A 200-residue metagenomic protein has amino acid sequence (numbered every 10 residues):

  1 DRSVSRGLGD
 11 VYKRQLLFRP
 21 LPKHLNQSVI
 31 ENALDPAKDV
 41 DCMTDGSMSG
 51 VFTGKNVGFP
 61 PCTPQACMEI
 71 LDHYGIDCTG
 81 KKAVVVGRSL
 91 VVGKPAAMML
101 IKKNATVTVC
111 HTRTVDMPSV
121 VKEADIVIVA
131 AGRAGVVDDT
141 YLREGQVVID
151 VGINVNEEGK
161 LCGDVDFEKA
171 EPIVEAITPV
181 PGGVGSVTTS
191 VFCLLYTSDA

Functional and structural regions predicted by a protein language model:
D1-Y12, D199-A200: Single conserved hydrophobic/aromatic residue that forms the stacking wall/gate of nucleotide- or nucleobase-binding
D10-K13, E123-D125: Short acidic/histidine-rich motifs immediately flanking catalytic phosphotransfer sites in two-component signaling
R14-K82: Anion-binding alpha/beta catalytic cores of soluble intermediary-metabolism enzymes, centered on
F18, V86, V180: Conserved residues at the C-terminal ends of beta-strands
D35-D39, M48, D72-D77, I101 (+6 more regions): Generic secondary-structure signature for well-ordered alpha-helical cores
P61-V137: Glycine-rich phosphate/diphosphate-binding loop of Rossmann-like nucleotide-binding domains
A66-E69, V187-L195: Short amphipathic alpha-helical face segments that pack within enzyme cores and frequently flank/anchor catalytic
V109-V184, T188-F192: Rossmann-like adenosine-cofactor binding region
